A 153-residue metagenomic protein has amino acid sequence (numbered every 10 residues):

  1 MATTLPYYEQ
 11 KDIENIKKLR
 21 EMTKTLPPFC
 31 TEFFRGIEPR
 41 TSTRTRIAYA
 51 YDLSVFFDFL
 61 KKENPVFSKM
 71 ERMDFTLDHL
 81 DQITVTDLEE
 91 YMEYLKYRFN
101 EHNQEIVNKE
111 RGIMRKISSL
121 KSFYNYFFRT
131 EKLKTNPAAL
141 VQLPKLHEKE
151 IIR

Functional and structural regions predicted by a protein language model:
M1-I47, K62: N-terminal DNA-binding module of tyrosine recombinases/phage integrases
C30-R44, S54-E150: N-terminal core-binding DNA-recognition domain of tyrosine recombinases/integrases
